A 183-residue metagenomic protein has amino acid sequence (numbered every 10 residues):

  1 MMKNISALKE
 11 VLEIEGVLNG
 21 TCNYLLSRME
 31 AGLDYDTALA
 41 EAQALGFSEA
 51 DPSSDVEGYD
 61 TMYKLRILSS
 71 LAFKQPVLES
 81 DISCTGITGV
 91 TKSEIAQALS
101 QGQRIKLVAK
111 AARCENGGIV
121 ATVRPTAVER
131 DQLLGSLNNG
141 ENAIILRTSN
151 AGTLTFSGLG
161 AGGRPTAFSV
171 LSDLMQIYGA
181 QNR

Functional and structural regions predicted by a protein language model:
M1, K64, L68, S169 (+1 more regions): Generic recognition of well-ordered alpha-helical segments
M1-R28: A contiguous active-site-proximal alpha/beta segment in oxidoreductase catalytic domains
L8-E13, G118-I119, E141-N142, N150-G152: Short coil/turn connectors at secondary-structure junctions
L8-E15, D34-T37, Q75: A short alpha-helix-loop-beta-strand transition element characteristic of N-terminal alpha/beta dinucleotide-binding
L12-I14, E49-E57, S157-A161: A short glycine-threonine-serine/GTX helix/turn-capping micro-motif
G16-Y24, E57-T61, G162-A167: Conserved phosphate/anionic-ligand binding catalytic regions in large, soluble enzymes, centered on
R28, A38-S136, E141-A143: Substrate-binding/catalytic subdomain of NAD(P)-dependent oxidoreductase enzymes
D131-R183: ATP-dependent carboxylate/acyl-activation modules
